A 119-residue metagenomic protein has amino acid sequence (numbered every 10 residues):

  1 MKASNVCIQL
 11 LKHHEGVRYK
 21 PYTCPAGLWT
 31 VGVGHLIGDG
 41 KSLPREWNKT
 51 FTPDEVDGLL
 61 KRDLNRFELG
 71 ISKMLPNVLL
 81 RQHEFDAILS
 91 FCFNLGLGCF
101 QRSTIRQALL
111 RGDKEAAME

Functional and structural regions predicted by a protein language model:
M1-E119: Acidic, aromatic-lined catalytic clefts of primarily extracellular/periplasmic carbohydrate-active enzymes that remodel
